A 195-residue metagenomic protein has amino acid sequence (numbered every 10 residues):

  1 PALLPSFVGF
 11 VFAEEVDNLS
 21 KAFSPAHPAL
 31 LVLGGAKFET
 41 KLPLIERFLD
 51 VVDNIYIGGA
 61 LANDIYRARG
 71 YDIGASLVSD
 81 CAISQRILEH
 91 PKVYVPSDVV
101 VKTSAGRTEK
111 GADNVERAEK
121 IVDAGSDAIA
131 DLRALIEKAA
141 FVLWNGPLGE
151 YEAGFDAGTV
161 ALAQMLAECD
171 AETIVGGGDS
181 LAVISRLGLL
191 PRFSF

Functional and structural regions predicted by a protein language model:
P1-F195: Active-site loop-to-helix "anion-binding N-cap" substructures in soluble metabolic enzymes
